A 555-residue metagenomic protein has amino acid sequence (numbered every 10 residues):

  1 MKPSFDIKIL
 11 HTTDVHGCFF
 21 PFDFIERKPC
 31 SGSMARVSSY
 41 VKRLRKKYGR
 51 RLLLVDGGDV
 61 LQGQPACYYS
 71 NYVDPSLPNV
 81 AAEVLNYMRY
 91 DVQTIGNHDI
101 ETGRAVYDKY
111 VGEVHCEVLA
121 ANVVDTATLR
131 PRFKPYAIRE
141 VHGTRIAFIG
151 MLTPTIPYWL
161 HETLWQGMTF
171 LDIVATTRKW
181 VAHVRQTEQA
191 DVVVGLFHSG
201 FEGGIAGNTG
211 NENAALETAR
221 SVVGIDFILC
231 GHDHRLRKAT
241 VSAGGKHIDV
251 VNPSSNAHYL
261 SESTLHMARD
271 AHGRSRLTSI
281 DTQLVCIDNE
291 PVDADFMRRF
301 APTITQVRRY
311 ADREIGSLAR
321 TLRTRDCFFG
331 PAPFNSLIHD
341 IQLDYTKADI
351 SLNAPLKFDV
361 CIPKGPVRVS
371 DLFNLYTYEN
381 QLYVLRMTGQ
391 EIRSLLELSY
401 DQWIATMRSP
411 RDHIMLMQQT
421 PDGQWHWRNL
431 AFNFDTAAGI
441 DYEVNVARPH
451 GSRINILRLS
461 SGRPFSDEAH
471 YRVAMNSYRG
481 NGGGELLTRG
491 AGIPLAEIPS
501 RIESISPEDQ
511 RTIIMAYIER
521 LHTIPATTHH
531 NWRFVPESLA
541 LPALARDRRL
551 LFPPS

Functional and structural regions predicted by a protein language model:
M1-E290, F329-I341, S351, S504-S506: Acidic, metal/ion-coordinating pockets
K2-K8, T12-R27, S31-K46, W159-V174 (+2 more regions): Catalytic centers of hydrolytic enzymes
